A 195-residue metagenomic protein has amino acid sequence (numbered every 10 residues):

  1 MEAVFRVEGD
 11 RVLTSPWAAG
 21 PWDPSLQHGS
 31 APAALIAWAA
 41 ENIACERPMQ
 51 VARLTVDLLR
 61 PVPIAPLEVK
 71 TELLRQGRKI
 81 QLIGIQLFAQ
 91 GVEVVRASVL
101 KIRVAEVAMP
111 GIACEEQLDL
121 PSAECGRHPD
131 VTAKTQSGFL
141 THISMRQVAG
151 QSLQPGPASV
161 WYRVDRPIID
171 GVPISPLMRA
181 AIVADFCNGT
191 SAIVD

Functional and structural regions predicted by a protein language model:
M1-D195: Terminal targeting signals and extreme-terminal segments of soluble enzymes
